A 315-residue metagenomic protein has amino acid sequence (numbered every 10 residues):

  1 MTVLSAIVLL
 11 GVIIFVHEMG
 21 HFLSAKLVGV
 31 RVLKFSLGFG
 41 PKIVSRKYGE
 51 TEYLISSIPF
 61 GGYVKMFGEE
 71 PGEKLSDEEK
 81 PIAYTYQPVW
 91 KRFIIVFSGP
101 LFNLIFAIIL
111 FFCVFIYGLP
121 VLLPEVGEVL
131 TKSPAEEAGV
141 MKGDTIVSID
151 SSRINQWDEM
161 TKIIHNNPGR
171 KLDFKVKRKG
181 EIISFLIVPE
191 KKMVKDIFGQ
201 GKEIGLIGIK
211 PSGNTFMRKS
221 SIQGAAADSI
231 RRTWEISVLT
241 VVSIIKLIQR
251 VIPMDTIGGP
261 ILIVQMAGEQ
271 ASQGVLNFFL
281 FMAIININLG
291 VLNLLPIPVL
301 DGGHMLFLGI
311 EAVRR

Functional and structural regions predicted by a protein language model:
L10-I14, K65, N103, A107 (+1 more regions): Alpha-helical transmembrane segments of multi-pass membrane proteins
K26-A107, P211-S220, G224-A225, A312: Membrane-embedded helix-turn/re-entrant segments that form the catalytic/gating core of multi-pass membrane enzymes
V28-L33, L119-E136, M141: Alpha-helical transmembrane signal-anchor/signal-peptide segments
I82-A83, Q87, L130, M193-V291 (+1 more regions): Functional transmembrane alpha-helices
T85, V89-E128, R231, E235 (+2 more regions): Hydrophobic transmembrane alpha-helical segments that form the core helix bundle of multi-pass membrane enzymes
A135-W157, T233: Conserved PDZ fold ligand-binding element
M141, V147-S148, K162-E203: PDZ-domain C-terminal substructure recognizer with occasional recognition of PDZ-binding tails
L295-M305: Transmembrane helix boundary and interhelical junction motifs in multipass membrane proteins
